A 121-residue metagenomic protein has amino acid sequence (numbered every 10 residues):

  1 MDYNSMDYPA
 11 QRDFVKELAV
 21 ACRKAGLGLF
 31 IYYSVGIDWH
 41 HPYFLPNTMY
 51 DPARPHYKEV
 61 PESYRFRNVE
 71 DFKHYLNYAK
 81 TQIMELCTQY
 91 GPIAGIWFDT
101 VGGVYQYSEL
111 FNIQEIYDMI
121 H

Functional and structural regions predicted by a protein language model:
M1-H121: Mature catalytic domains of secreted/periplasmic carbohydrate-active enzymes
